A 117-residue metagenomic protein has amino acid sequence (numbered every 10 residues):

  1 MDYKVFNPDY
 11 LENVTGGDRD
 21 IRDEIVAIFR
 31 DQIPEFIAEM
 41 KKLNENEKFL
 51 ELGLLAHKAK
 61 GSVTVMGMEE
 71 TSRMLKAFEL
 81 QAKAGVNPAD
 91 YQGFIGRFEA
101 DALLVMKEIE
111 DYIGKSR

Functional and structural regions predicted by a protein language model:
M1-F6, I25, R30-D31, S62-A77 (+1 more regions): Amphipathic, coiled-coil-like alpha-helical segments
L11-E24, L54-L55: Short, charged, low-complexity loops and linkers
G17, M40-E51, M66, A82-A89: Short helix-adjacent coil turns
D23, F49, G53, Q92: Conserved HATPase_c
A59: An anion-binding catalytic pocket shared by soluble metabolic enzymes
